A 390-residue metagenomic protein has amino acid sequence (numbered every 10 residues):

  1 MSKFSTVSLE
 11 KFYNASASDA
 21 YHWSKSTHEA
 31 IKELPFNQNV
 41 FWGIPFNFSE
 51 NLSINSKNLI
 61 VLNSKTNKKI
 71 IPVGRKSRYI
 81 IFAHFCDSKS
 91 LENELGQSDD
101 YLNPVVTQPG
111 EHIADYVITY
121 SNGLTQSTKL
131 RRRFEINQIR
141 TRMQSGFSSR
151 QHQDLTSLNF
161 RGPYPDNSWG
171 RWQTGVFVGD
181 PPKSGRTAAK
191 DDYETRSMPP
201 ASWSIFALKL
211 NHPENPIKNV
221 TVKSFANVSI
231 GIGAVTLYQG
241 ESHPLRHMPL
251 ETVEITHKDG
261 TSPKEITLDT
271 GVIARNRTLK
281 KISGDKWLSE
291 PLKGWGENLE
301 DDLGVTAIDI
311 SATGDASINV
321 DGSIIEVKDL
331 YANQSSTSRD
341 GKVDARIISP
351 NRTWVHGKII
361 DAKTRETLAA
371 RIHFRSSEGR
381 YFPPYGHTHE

Functional and structural regions predicted by a protein language model:
M1-V305, D309: N-terminal/edge-of-domain interface segments
I113-D115, I232, D315, W354 (+1 more regions): Exposed beta-strand and adjacent loop surfaces of beta-rich binding modules that mediate intermolecular recognition
K223-F225, D321-S323, I360: Beta-strand-rich extracellular modules
P249-E251, D259, S338-V355: Extracellular ectodomain segments of secreted/surface proteins
D302-S317, E390: Short Pro-Gly-centered beta-turn/loop motif in secreted/extracellular proteins
A312-A345: A general sequence property marking short-to-moderate contiguous segments in secreted/outer-membrane adhesion
T353-A362, I372: A short, amphipathic beta-strand motif
K363-H389: Short, ordered, surface-exposed loop/turn motifs in non-cytosolic proteins
